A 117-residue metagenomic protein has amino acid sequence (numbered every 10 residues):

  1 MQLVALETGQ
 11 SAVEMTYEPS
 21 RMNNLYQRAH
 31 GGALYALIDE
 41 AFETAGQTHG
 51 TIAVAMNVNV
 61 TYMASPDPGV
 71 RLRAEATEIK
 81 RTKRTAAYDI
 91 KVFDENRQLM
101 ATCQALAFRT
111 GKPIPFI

Functional and structural regions predicted by a protein language model:
M1, V58-V60, D89-K91: Hydrophobic/aromatic beta-strand elements that line small-molecule binding cavities or substrate pockets in beta-rich
M1-A29: Catalytic strand-loop segment that frames the active site of acyl-thioester-processing enzymes
Q10-A12, G32, A53, T85-A87: Structural motif
M15-Y17, Y62, R109: Hydrophobic residues in beta-strands and at strand termini
L25-D39, E43, A55: Compact, glycine-rich, soluble single-domain proteins
E43-L72, E78: Hydrophobic beta-strand-centered segment that forms part of the acyl-chain substrate-binding groove
P66-I117: HotDog/MaoC-like acyl-thioester-processing domains
